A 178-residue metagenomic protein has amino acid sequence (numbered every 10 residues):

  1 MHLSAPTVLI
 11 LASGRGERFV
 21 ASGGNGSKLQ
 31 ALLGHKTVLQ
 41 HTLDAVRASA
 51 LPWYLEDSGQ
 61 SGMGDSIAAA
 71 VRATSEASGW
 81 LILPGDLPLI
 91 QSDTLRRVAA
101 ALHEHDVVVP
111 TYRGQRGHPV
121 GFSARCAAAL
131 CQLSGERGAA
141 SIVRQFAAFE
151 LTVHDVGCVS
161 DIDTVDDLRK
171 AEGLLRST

Functional and structural regions predicted by a protein language model:
M1, R18, L32, K36-L83 (+1 more regions): Conserved N-terminal catalytic core of the sugar/cofactor nucleotidyltransferase
M1-A21: N-terminal nucleotide-binding beta1-loop-alpha1 segment
M1-P6, S134-T178: Conserved alpha/beta core of the MobA/IspD/sugar-nucleotide pyrophosphorylase nucleotidyltransferase superfamily
I10-A12, D57, P84, V109: Short beta-strand/turn micro-motifs composed of small residues that flank or help shape donor/cofactor-binding pockets
G24-L32: Short alpha-helical oligomerization interface
L32, L89, G121, D161-I162: Short aromatic/basic micro-patch
M63-Q132: Conserved beta-loop-beta/alpha segment of the NTase-like Rossmann-fold superfamily that binds/positions NTPs
